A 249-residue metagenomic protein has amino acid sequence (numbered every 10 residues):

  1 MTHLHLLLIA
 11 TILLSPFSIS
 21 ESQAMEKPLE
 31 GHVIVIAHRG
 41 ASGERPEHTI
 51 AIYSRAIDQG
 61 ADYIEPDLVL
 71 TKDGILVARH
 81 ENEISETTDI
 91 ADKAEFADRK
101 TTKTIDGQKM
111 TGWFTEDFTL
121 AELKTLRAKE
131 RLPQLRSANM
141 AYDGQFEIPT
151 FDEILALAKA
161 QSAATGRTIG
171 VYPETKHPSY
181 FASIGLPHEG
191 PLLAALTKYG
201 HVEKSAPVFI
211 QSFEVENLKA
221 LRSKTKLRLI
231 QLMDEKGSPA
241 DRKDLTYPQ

Functional and structural regions predicted by a protein language model:
M1-L7: Bacterial N-terminal signal peptides that target proteins for export
H3, P16-Q23: Compositionally biased regions
L7-P16: Bacterial N-terminal signal peptides
E21-Q249: Phosphate-group recognition and catalysis centered on beta-loop-alpha active-site segments
